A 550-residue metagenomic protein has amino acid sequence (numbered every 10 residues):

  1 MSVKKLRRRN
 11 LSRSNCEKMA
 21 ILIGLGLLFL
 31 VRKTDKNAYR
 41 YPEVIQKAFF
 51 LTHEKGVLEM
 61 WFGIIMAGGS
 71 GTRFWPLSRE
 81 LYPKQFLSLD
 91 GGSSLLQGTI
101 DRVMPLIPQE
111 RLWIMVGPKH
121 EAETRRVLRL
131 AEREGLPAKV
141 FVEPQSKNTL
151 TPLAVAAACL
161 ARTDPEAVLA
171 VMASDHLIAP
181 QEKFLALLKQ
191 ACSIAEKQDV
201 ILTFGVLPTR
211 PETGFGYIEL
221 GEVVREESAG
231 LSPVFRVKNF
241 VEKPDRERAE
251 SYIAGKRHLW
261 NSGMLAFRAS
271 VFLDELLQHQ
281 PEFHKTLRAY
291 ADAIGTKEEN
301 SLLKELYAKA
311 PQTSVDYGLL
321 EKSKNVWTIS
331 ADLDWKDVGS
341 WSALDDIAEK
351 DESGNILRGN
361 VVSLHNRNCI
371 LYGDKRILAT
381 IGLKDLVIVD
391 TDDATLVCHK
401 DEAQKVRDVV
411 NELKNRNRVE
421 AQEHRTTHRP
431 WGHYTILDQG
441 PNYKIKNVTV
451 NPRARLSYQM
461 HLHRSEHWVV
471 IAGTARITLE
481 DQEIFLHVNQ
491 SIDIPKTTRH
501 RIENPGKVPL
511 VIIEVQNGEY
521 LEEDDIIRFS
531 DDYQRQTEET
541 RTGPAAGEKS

Functional and structural regions predicted by a protein language model:
S2-C16: Low-acidity, Ser/Thr- and Arg-rich intrinsically disordered low-complexity segments
F29, Y39-Y41, F49-F50: Aromatic (phenylalanine/tyrosine) cluster motif
A48-F49, H53-E54, S270-V469, T474-D493 (+5 more regions): Left-handed beta-helix
F49, E54-I65, T72-P83, S88-A173 (+3 more regions): Conserved N-terminal catalytic core of the sugar/cofactor nucleotidyltransferase
L96, A156, D175, I218 (+3 more regions): Residue-level signal for inorganic ion chemistry
Q109-W113, K238, A394: Short active-site oxyanion
P180-Y307, W327: Conserved core of the sugar-phosphate nucleotidyltransferase
